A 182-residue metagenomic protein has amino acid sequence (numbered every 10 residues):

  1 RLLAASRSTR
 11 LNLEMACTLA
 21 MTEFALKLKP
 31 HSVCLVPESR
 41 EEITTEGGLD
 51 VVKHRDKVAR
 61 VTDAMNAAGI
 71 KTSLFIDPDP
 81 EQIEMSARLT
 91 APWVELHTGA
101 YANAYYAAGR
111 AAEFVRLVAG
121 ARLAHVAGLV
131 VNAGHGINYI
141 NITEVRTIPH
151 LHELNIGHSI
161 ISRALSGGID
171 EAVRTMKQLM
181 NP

Functional and structural regions predicted by a protein language model:
R1-L19, V51-S73, G109-A133, M176-N181: Alpha-helix-loop-beta-strand connector modules within alpha/beta enzyme cores
R1-R10, M85-E95, E144-H158: Short, electropositive alpha-helical surface patch
T9-M15, V33-L35, T72-L74, V94-L96 (+2 more regions): Hydrophobic faces of well-ordered beta-strands that scaffold small-molecule active sites in alpha/beta enzyme cores
L11-V52: Active-site beta->alpha loop and helix N-cap motifs at the rims of alpha/beta catalytic domains
L19-L28, D79-L89, A133, I137-L151: Catalytic cores of alpha/beta
L35-E42, W93-Y105, P149-I169: Glycine-rich phosphate-binding active-site loops on the catalytic face of alpha/beta enzymes
R40, K71-A127: Histidine/lysine/aspartate-rich catalytic loop segments that bind and position anionic ligands
G47, Y106-R110, R163-P182: C-terminal helical cap(s) of enzyme catalytic domains, especially alpha/beta-barrels
